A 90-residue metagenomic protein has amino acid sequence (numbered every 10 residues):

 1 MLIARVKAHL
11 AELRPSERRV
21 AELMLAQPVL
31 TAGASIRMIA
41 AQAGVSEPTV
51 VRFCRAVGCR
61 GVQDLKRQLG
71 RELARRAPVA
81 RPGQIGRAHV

Functional and structural regions predicted by a protein language model:
M1-A8, E12-G33, R37-R87: HTH-adjacent hinge/linker in prokaryotic transcriptional regulators
